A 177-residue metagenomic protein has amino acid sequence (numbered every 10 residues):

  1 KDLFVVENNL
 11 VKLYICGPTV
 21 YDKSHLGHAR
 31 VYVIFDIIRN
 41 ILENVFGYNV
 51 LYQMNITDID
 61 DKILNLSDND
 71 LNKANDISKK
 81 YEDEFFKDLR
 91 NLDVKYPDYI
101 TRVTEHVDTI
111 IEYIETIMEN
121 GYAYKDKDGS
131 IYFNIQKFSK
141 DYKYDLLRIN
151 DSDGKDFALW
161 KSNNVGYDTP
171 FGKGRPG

Functional and structural regions predicted by a protein language model:
K1-G177: NTP-dependent nucleotidyl-transfer catalytic core
